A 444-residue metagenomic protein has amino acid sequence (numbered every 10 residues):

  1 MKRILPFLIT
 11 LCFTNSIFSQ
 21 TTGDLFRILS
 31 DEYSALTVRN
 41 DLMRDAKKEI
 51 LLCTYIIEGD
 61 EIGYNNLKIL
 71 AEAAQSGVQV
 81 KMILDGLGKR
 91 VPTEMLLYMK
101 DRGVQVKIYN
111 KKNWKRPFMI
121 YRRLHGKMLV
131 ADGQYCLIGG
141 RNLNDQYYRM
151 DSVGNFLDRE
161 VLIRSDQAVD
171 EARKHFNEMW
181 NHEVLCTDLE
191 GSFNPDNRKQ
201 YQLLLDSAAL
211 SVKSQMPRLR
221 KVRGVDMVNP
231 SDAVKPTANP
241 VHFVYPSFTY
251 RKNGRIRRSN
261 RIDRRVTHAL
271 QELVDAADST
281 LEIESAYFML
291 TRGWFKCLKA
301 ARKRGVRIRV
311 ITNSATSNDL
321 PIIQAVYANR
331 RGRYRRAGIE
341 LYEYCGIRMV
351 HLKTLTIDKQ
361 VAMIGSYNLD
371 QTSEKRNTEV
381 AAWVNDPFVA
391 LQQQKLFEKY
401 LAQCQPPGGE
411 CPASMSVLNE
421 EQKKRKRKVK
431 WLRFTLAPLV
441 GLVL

Functional and structural regions predicted by a protein language model:
M1-I4: Positively charged n-region of N-terminal signal peptides that target proteins for export
P6-F7, I17: Cleavable N-terminal signal peptides
T10-L11: Short, linear, compositionally biased motifs with a strong N-terminal bias
I17-K81, D85-K107, K111-G126, A131-L444: Charged, low-complexity intrinsically disordered terminal segments
